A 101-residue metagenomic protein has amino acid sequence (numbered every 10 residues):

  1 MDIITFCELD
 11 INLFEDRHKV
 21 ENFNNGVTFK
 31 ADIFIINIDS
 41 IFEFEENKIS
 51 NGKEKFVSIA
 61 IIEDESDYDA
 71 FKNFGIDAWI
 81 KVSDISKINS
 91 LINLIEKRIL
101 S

Functional and structural regions predicted by a protein language model:
M1-N24: Short, charged N-terminal beta->alpha structural module
I4-D10, I35-I41, I61-E65, V82-D84: Structural motif
N12-H18, V27-K30, Y68-F74: Short loop/helix-cap segments at secondary-structure boundaries that form the rim of catalytic
E15, F44-N47, D69-A70, S90-L91: Short glycine-/acidic-enriched loop or helix-start segments at secondary-structure transitions that form or flank
H18, F56-V57, D77: A structural micro-motif
K30-K55, D64-E65: Conserved phosphotransfer microenvironments
E65, K72-N93: Output/docking surface of receiver
N93-S101: The C-terminal output helix
